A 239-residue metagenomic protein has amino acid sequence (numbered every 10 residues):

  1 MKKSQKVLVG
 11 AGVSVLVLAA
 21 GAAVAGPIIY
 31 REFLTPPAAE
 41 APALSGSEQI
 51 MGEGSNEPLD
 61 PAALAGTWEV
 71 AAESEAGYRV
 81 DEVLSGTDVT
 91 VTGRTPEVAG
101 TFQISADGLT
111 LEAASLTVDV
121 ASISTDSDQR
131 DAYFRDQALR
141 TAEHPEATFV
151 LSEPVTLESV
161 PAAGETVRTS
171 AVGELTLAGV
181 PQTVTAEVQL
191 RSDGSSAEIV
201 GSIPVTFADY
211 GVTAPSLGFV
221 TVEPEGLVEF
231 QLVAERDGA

Functional and structural regions predicted by a protein language model:
K2-A239: Low-complexity, acidic/polar, glycine-enriched regions of mature
